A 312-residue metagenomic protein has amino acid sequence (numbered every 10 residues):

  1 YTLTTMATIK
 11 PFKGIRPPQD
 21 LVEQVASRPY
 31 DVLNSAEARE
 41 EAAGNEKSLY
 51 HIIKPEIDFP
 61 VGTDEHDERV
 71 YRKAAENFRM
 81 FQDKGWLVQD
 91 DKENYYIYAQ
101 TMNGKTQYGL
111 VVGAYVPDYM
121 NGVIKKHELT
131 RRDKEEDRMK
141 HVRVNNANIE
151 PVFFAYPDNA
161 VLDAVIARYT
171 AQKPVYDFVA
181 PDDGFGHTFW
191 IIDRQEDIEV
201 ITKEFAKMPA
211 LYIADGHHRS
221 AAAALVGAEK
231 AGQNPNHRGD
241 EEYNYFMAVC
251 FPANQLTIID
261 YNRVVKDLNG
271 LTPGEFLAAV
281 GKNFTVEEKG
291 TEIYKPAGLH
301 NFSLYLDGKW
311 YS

Functional and structural regions predicted by a protein language model:
T5-S312: Surface-exposed, charge/polar-rich loops and edge strands
